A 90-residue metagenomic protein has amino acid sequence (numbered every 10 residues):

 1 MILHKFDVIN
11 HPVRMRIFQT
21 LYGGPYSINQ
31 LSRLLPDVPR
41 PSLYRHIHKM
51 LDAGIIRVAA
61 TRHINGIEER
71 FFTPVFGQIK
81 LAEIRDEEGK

Functional and structural regions predicted by a protein language model:
M1-R16: Short alpha-helical segments that sit at the start of domains
P12, F18-S27: Short capping segments at the starts of secondary-structure elements
Q19, Y44-R45: Base-recognition residues in the alpha-helical recognition helix of bacterial helix-turn-helix
Y26-L34: Short acidic, hydrophobic short linear motifs in intrinsically disordered regions
V38-P39: Short coil turns linking two alpha-helices in DNA-binding domains
H46-A53: Basic amphipathic alpha-helical segments that dock to polyanions
A53, H63-K90: Conserved segment of winged-helix/HTH DNA-binding domains
